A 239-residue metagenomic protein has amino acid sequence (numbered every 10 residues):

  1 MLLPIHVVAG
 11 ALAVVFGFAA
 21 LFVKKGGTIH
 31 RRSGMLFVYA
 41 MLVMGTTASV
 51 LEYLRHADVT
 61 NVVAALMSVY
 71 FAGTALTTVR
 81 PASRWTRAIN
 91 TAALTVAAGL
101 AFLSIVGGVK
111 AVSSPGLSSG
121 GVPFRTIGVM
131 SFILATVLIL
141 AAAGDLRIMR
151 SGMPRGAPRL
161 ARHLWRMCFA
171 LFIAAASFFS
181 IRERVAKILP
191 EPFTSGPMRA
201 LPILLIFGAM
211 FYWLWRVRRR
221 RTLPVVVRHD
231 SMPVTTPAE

Functional and structural regions predicted by a protein language model:
M1-E239: Alpha-helical membrane insertion/targeting regions
